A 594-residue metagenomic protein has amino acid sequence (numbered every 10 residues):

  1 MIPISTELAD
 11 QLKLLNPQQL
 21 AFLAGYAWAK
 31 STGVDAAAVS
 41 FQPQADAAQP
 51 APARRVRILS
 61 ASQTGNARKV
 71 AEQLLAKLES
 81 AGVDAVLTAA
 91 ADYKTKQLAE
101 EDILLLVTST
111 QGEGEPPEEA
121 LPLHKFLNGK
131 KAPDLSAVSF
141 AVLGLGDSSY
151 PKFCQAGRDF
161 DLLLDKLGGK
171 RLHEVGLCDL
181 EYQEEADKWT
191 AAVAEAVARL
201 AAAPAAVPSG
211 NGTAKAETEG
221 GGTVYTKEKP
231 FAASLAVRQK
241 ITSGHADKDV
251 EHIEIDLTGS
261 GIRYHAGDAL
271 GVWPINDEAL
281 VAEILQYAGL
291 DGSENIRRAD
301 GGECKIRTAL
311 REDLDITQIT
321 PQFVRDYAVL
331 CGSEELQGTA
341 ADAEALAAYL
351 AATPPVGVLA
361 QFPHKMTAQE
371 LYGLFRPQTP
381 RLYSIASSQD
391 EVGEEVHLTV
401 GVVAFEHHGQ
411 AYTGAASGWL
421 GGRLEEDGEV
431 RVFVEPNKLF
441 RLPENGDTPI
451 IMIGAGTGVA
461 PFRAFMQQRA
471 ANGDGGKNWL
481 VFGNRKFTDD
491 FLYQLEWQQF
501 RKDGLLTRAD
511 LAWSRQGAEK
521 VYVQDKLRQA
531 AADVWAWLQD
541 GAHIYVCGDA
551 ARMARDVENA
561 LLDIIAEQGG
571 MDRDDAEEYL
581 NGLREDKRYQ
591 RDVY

Functional and structural regions predicted by a protein language model:
M1-Y594: FNR-like FAD-binding dehydrogenase module
